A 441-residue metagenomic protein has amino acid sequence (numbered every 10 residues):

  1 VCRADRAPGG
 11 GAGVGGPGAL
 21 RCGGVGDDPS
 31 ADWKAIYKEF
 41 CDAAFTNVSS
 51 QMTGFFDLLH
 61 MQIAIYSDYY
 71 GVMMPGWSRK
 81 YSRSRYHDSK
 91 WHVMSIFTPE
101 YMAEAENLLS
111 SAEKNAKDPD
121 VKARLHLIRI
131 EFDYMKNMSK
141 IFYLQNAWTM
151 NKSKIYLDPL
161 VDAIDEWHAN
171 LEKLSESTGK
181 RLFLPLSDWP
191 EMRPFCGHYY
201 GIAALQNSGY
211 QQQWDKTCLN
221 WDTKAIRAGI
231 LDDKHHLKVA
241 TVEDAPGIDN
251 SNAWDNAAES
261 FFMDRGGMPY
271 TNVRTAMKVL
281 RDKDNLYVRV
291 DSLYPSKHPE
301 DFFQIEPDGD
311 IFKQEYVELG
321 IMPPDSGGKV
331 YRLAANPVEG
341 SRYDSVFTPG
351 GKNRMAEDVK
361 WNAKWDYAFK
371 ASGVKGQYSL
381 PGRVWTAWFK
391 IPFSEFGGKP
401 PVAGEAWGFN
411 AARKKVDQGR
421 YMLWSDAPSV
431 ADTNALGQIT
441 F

Functional and structural regions predicted by a protein language model:
V1-A7, Q51-T53, G328-R332: Acidic/polar loop patches that form or flank catalytic/metal-binding clefts of enzymes that bind anionic ligands
V1-D32: Aromatic- and carboxylate-enriched substrate-binding clefts and catalytic-loop regions of carbohydrate-active enzymes
R3-R6, R21, R79, R83-R85 (+18 more regions): Arginine residue identity/basic-tract feature
G10-G11, T149, G327, D417: Surface-exposed, flexible loop/turn segments at secondary-structure boundaries
G13, P17, S82, Y86-S89 (+5 more regions): Residue-level signal for well-ordered alpha-helical segments
G15, D28, A35, F40 (+14 more regions): Alpha-helical structural elements
R21-L231: Catalytic domains of carbohydrate-active enzymes that cleave complex glycans
C218-F441: Structural preference for beta-rich elements and adjacent junctions enriched in aromatics
